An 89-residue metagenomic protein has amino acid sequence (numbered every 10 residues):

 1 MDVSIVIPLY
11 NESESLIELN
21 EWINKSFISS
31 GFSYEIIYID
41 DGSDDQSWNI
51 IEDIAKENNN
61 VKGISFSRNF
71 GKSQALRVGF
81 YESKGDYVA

Functional and structural regions predicted by a protein language model:
D2-S4, E35: Cell-envelope/extracellular polymer assembly enzymes that use nucleotide-activated donors
L9, I39-D41, F66: Conserved sequence signature across two-component system core domains
E12-F27, I50: Short, well-formed alpha-helical segments that are part of the catalytic scaffolds of diverse glycosyltransferases
F27-F32, A55-N60: Short helix-capping segments at alpha-helix termini
D40-N49: A conserved acidic beta->alpha catalytic loop
N49-E52, F66-S83: Glycine-rich, basic loop-to-helix element that forms the pyrophosphate-binding segment of sugar-nucleotide handling
V88: Short aromatic/hydrophobic "clamp" motif used to bind/position activated sugar donors
